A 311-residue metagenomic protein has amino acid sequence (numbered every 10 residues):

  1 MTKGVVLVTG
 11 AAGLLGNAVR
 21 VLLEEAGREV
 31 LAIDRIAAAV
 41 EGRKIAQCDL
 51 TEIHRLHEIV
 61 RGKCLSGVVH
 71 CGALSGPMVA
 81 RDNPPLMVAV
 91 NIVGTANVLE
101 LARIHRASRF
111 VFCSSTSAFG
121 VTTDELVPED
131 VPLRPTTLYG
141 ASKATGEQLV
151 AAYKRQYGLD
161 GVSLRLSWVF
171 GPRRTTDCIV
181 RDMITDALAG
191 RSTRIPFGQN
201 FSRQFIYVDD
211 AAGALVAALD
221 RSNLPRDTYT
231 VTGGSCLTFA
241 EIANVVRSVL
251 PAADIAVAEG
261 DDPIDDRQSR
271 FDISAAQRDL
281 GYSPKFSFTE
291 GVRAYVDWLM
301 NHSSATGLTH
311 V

Functional and structural regions predicted by a protein language model:
V5-E25: N-terminal Rossmann NAD(P)H-binding glycine-rich loop of SDR-like oxidoreductase domains
A39-E52: Rossmann-fold cofactor-recognition segment
L50-A89: NAD(P)H-binding glycine-rich loop region in Rossmannoid oxidoreductase-like domains and their noncatalytic homologs
M78-G94, P128-P135: Short alpha-helical oligomerization interface
A96-L138: Conserved Rossmann-fold NAD(P)-dependent oxidoreductase catalytic core, especially the SDR/UDP-sugar
S142-T145: Active-site helix of classical SDR
Q148-R203, V208-D210, V216-A217, V245-R247: NAD(P)-dependent short-chain dehydrogenase/reductase
R191, I195-V311: C-terminal substrate-binding subdomain of Rossmann-fold SDR/epimerase-dehydratase oxidoreductases
